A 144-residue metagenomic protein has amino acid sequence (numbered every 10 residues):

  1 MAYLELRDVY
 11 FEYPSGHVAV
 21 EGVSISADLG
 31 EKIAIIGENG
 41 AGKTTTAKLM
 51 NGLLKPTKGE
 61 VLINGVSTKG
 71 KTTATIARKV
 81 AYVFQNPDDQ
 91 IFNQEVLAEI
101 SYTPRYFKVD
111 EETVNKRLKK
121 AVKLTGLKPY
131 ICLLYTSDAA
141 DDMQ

Functional and structural regions predicted by a protein language model:
M1-L6, Y10-G22, A34, G70-T72 (+2 more regions): A short, flexible loop at the N-terminus of ABC-type nucleotide-binding domains that lies
I36-E38: The feature captures the beta-strand-to-loop junction immediately N-terminal to the Walker
N51: Helix-to-loop junction immediately C-terminal to a conserved catalytic motif
G59-S67, I76: Conserved ABC transporter NBD signature motif
D88, Q94-R105, N115: Short helical segment in ABC ATPase nucleotide-binding domains corresponding to the A-loop/adjacent helical element
E112-I131: Conserved ABC ATPase "signature" region
Y135-Q144: Single conserved hydrophobic/aromatic residue that forms the stacking wall/gate of nucleotide- or nucleobase-binding
